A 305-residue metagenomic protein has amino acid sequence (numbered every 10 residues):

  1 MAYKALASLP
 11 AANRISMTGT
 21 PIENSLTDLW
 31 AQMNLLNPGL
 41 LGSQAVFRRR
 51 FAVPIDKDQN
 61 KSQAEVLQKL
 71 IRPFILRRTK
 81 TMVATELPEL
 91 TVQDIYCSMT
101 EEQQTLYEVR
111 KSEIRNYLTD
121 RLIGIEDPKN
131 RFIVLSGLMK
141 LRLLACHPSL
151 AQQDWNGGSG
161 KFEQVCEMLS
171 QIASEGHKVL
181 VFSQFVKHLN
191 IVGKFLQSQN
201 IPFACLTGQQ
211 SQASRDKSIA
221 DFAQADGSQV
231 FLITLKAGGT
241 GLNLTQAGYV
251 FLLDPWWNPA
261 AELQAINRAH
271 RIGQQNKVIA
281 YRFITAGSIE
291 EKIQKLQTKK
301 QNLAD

Functional and structural regions predicted by a protein language model:
M1-A5, L26: Conserved ATPase-coupling elements of RecA-like P-loop NTPase cores
L9-F47, A84-S112, S214, Q229-D305: SF2 helicase/translocase ATPase core recognition
N24, S62, G160: Residue-level signal for the nucleotide or nucleotide-sugar donor/cofactor binding architecture
D28, I71, Q184-K187: Conserved Walker A/P-loop ATP-binding site and its immediately adjacent core in helicase/helicase-like ATPase domains
D28, V66, Q164: Charged catalytic carboxylate motif
L40-L150, I289, Q297: Inter-lobe coupling linker of SF2 helicases/translocases
I75-K80, R142, K161, R215 (+2 more regions): Short, cationic motifs built from Arg/Lys/His that form the positively charged side of catalytic pockets
T85-E108, I123-L242: Conserved Helicase C-terminal RecA-like lobe
